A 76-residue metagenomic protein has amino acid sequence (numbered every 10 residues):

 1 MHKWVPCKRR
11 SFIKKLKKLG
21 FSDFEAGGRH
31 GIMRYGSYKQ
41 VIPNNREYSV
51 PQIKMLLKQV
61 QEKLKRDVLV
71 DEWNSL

Functional and structural regions predicted by a protein language model:
M1-L76: Basic nucleic-acid-binding interfaces
